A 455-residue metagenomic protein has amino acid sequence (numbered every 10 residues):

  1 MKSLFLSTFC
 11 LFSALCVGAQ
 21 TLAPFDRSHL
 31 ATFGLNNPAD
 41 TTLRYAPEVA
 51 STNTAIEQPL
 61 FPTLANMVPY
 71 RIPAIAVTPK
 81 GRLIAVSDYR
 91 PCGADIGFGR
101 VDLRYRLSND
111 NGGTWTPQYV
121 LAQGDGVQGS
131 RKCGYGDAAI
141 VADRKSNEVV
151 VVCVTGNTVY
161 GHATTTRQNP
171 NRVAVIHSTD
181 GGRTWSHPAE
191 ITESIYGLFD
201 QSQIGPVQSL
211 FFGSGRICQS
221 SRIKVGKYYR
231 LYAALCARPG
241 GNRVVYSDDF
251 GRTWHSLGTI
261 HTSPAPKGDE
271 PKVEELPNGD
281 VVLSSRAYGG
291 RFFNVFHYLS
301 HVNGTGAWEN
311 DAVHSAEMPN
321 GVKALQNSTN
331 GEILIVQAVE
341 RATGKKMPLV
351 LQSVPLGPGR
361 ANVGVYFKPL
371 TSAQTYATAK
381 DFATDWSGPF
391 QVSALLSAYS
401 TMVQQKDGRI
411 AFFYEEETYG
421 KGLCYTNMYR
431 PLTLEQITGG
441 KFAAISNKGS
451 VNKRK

Functional and structural regions predicted by a protein language model:
M1-T21: Bacterial Sec-dependent N-terminal signal peptides
T21-K455: Asp-box/BNR beta-propeller blade signature and adjacent active/binding-site loops in extracellular glycan-interacting
